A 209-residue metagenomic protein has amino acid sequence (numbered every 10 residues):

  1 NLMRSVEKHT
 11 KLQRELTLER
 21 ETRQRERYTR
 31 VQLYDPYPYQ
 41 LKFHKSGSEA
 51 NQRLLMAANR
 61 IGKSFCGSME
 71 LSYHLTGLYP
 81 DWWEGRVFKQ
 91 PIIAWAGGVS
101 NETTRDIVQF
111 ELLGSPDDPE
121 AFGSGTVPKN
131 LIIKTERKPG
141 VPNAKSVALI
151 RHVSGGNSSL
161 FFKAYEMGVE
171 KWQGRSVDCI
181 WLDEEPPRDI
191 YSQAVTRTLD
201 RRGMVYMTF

Functional and structural regions predicted by a protein language model:
N1-F209: Phosphate/NTP-binding elements of NTP-utilizing enzymes
